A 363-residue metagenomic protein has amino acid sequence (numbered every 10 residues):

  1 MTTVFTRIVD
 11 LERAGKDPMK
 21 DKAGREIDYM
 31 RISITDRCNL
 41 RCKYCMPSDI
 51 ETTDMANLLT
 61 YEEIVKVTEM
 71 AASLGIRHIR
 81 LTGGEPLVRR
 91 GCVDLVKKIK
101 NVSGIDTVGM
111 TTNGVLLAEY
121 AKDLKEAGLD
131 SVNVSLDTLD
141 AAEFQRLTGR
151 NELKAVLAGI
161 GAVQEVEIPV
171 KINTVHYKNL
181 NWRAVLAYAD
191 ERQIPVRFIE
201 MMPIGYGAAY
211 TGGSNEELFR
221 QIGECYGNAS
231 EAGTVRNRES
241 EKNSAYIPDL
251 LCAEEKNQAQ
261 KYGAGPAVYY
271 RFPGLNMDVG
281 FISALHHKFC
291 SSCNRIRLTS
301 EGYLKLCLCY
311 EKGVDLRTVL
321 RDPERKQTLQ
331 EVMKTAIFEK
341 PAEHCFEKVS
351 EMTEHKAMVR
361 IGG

Functional and structural regions predicted by a protein language model:
M1-R31, R41-K43, A267-D278, E343-G363: N-terminal [4Fe-4S]-dependent radical SAM core
A23-E62, L308: Canonical Radical SAM [4Fe-4S] cluster-binding loop centered on the CxxxCxxC motif and its immediate flanking residues
I50-D54, A118, D140-L147, I204-A209 (+1 more regions): A short acidic, helix-capping loop that chelates divalent metal ions and anchors anionic groups
L58-R80, R89-I199: Radical SAM/AdoMet-radical enzyme domain recognition
E85: Conserved G/P- and acidic residue-centered "switch" motifs that form tight phosphate/ATP-binding loops in soluble
A142-Q145, R150-D278: Radical SAM enzyme [4Fe-4S]-AdoMet core and its adjacent flexible, acidic and glycine-rich loops/tails across
L285-G363: Flexible mid-to-C-terminal extensions adjoining Fe-S/redox cofactors in radical SAM and related proteins
